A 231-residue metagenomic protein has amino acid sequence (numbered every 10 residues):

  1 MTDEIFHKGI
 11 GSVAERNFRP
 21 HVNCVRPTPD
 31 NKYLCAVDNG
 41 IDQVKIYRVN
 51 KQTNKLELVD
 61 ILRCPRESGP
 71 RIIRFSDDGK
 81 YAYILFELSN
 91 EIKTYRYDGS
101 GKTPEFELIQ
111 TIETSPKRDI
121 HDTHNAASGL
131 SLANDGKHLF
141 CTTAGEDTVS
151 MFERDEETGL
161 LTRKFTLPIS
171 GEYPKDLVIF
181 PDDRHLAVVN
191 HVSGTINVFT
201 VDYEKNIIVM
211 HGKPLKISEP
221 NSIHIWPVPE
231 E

Functional and structural regions predicted by a protein language model:
M1-C24: Asp-box/WD-like beta-propeller blade repeats and closely related beta-sheet repeat scaffolds
M1-G9, E57-L62, P104-T114, L161-P168 (+1 more regions): Beta-propeller fold detector
H21, G69, A126, Y173 (+1 more regions): Beta-rich catalytic cores
T28, A36-N39, S76, I84-E87 (+2 more regions): Conserved beta-strand positions in repeat-built beta-propeller and related beta-rich domains
D30-K32, D78-K80, D135-K137, D182-R184: Short coil/turn segments that connect the beta-strands within blades of beta-propeller domains
R48-K55, Y95-F106, F152-G159, T200-I207: Short loop/turn segments immediately following beta-strands, especially the blade-tip and inter-blade linker loops
